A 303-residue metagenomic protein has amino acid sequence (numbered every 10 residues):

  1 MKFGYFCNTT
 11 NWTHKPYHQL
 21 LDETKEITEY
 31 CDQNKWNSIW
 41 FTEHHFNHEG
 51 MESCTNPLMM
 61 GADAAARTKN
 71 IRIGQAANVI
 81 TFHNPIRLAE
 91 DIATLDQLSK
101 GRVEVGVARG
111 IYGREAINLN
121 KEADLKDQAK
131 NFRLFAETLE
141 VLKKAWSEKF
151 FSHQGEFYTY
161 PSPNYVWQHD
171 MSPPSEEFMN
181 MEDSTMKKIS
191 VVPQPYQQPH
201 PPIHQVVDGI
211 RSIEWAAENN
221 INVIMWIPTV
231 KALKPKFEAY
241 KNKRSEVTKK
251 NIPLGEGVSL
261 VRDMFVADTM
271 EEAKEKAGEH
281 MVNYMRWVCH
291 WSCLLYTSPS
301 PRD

Functional and structural regions predicted by a protein language model:
M1-K15, R114-E115, T185-Q197, R302: N-terminal small/glycine-rich loop or linker at the start of catalytic domains across soluble metabolic enzymes
M1-R72, Q198-P201: N-terminal beta1-alpha1-beta2 module of alpha/beta enzyme domains
F3-Y5, I39-F41, I73-Q75, V103-V107 (+3 more regions): Hydrophobic faces of well-ordered beta-strands that scaffold small-molecule active sites in alpha/beta enzyme cores
T24-T28, L58-A62, A89-A93, A136-K143 (+2 more regions): Generic structural signal for well-ordered alpha-helices, preferentially at hydrophobic/aromatic core positions
R87-N219: Internal, glycine-rich beta/alpha segment that forms the wall or movable "lid" of small-molecule/cofactor binding
A217-T229: A conserved active-site cap/scaffold subdomain adjacent to cofactor or substrate pockets
D268-M285: Active-site loop ensemble at the mouth of alpha/beta enzyme cores that anchors a bound cofactor
Y296-D303: Conserved small/polar residues in nucleotide/adenosyl-binding loops
